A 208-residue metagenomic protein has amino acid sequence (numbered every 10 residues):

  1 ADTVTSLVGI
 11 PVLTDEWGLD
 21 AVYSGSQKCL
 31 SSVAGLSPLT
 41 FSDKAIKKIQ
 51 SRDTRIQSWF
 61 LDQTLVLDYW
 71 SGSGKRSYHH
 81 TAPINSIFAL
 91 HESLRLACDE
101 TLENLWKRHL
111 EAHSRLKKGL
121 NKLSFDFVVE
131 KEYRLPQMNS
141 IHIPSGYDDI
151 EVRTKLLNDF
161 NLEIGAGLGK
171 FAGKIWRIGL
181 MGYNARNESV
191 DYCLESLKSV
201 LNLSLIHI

Functional and structural regions predicted by a protein language model:
A1-E16, D20: Catalytic PLP-binding core of fold-type I/II PLP enzymes
A1-T3, V22-G25, I164-A166: General beta-strand structural signal in soluble alpha/beta enzymes
L13-W17, C29-V33, K131, L156 (+1 more regions): Solvent-exposed alpha-helices and their adjacent loops that cap or buttress functional pockets in soluble metabolic
Q27-K118: Active-site C-terminal subdomain of aminotransferase-like
D126-D159: Conserved PLP-binding catalytic core of the aspartate aminotransferase-like
S140-S145, E163-D191: Conserved PLP-binding active-site segment of the aspartate aminotransferase-like
L157-I164, K198-L201: A common structural junction motif
I206-I208: Conserved small/polar residues in nucleotide/adenosyl-binding loops
